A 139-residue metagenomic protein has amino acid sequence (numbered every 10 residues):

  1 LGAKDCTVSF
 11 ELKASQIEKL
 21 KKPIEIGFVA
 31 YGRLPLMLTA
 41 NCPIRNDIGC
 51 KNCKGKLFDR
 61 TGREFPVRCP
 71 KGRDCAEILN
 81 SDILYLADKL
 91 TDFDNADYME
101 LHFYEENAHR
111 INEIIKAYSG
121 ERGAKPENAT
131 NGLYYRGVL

Functional and structural regions predicted by a protein language model:
L1-L139: Active-site pocket-lining/capping segments in soluble small-molecule metabolic enzymes
